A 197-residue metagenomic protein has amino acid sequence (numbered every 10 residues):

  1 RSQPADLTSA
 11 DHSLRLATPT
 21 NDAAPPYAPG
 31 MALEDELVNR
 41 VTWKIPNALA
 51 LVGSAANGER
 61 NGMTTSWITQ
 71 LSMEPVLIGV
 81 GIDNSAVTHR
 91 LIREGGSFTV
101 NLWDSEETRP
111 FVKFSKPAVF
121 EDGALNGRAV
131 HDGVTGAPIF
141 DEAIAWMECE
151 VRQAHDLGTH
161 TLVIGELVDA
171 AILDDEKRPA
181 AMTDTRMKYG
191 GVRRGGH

Functional and structural regions predicted by a protein language model:
R1-H12: Extreme N-terminal basic, low-complexity initiation segments that serve as generic localization/processing leaders
L14, P19-H197: Basic, polyanion-binding surface patches
